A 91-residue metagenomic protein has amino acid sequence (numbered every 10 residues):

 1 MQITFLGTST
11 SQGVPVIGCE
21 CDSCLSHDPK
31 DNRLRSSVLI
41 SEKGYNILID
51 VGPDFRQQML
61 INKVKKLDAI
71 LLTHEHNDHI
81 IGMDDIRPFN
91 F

Functional and structural regions predicted by a protein language model:
M1-N62: Conserved beta-strand hairpin/beta-sheet module of binuclear metal-dependent hydrolase folds, prominently
N46-I47, V51-F91: Active-site metal-binding motif and surrounding structural segment of the metallo-beta-lactamase
